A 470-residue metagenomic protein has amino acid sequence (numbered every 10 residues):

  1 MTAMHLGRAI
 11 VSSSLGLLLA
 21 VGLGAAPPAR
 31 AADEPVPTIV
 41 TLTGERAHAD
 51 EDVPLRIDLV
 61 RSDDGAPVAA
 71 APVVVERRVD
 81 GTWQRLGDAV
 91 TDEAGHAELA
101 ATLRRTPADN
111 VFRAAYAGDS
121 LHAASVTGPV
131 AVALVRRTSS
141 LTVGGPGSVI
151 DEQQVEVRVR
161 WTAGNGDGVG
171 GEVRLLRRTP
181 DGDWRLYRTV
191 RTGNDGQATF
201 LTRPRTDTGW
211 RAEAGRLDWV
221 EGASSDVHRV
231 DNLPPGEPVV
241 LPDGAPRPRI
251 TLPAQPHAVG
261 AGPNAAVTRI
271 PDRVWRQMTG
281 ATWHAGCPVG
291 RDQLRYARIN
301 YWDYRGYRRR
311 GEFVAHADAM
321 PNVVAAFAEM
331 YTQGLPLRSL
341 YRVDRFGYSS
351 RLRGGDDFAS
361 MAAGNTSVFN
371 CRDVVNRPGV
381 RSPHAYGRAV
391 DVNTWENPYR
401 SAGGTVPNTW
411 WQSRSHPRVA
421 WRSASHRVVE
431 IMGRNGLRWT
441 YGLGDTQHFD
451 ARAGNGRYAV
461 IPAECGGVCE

Functional and structural regions predicted by a protein language model:
M1-A32: Secretory targeting and sorting signals
A20-I39, G81, A117, H122: C-terminal region of N-terminal signal peptides and the immediate post-cleavage residues of exported proteins
A32-P67, W83, V126, A133-E156 (+1 more regions): Beta-strand-rich domain onsets/edges
D63-G87, T162-Y187: Short flexible loop/turn segments that cap and initiate beta-strands
A89-A101, V190-T202: Glycine-centered loop-to-beta-strand initiation motif
T106-V130, T206-H228: Enriched for extracellular/lumenal, surface-exposed ectodomains of secreted and cell-surface proteins
V289-F358: Active-site acidic/histidine clusters and adjacent loop/turn architecture that either coordinate catalytic ions
A359-M361, N365-V368, D373-E470: Catalytic cores and adjacent binding grooves of peptidoglycan-active enzymes
